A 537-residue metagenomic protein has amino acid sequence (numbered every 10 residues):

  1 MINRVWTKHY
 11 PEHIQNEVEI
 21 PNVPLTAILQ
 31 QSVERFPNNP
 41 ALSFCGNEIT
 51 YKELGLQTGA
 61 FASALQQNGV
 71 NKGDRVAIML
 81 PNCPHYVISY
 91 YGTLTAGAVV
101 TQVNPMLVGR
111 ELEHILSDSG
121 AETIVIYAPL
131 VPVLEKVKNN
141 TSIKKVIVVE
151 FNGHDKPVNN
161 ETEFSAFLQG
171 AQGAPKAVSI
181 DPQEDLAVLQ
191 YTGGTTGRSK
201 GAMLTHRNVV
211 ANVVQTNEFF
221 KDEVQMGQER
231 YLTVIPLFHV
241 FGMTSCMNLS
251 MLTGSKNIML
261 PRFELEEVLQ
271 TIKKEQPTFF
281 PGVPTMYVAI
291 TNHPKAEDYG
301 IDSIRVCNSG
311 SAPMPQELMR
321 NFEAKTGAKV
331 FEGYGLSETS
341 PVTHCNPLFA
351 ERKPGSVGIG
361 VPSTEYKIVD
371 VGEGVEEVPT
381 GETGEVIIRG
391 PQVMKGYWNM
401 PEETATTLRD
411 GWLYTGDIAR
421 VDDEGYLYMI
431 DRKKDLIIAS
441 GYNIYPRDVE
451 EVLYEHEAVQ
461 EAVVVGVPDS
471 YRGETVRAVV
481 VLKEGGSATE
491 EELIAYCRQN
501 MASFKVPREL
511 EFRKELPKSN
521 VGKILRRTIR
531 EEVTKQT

Functional and structural regions predicted by a protein language model:
I20-P21, Q30, N38-C83, V87-Y91 (+2 more regions): Conserved AMP-binding/adenylate-forming core of the ANL superfamily
T50-K52, A187-V214: Conserved AMP-binding A3 loop
Q67-N68, T95-Q169, E484-G486, E511: Structural core segment of the AMP-binding/adenylate-forming
L107, E113-H114, I124-I126, G390 (+6 more regions): AMP-binding/adenylate-forming catalytic core of the ANL superfamily
Q172-G193, R198, E223-R230: Conserved pre-ATP/AMP-binding loop-to-beta segment of ANL
V210-R230, F238-T278, H293: Conserved AMP-binding/adenylation subdomain of ANL enzymes
P277-G282, N292-R352, E365: Gly/Ser/Thr-rich phosphate-binding loop
K367-I387, D423-E424, G486-E490, L525: Conserved beta-loop-beta connector loops within the AMP-binding
